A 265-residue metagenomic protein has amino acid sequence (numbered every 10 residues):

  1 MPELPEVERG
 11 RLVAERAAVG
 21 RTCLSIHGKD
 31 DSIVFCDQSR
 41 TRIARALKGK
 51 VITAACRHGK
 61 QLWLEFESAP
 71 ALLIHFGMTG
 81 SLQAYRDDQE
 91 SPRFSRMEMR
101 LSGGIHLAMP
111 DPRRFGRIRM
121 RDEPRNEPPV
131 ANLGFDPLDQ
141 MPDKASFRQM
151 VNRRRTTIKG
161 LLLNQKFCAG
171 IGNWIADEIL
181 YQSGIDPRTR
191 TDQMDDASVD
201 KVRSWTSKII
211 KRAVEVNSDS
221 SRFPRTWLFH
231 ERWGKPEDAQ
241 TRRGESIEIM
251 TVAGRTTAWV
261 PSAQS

Functional and structural regions predicted by a protein language model:
M1-S265: Structured catalytic/nucleic-acid-binding cores of DNA maintenance enzymes
